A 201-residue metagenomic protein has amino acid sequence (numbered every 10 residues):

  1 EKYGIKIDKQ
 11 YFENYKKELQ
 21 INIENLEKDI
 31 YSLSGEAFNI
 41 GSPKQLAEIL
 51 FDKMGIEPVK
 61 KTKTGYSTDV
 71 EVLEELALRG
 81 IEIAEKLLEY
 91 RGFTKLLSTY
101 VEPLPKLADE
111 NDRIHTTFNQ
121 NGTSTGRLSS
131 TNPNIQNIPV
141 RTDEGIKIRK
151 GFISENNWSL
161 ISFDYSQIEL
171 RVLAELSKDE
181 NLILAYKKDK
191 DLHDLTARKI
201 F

Functional and structural regions predicted by a protein language model:
E1-E144, N157-S159, S166-E169, D179 (+1 more regions): Conserved "right-hand" nucleotidyltransferase catalytic core of DNA-directed polymerases
D52, G151, E175-L176: Residue-level signal for well-ordered alpha-helical positions
E110, I148-G151: Hydrophobic alpha-helical segments with strong N-terminal bias
I146, L170-R171, E175, D194-L195: Feature representing long, continuous alpha-helical segments
R149, N156-I161: Conserved active-site neighborhood of enzyme catalytic/cofactor-binding cores
Y165-S166, D189: Short beta->alpha junction loops/turns
E180-Y186: Short, polar/flexible loop-turn hinges at active-site or ligand-entry regions and domain interfaces
K188-F201: Generic long, charged, amphipathic alpha-helical segments
